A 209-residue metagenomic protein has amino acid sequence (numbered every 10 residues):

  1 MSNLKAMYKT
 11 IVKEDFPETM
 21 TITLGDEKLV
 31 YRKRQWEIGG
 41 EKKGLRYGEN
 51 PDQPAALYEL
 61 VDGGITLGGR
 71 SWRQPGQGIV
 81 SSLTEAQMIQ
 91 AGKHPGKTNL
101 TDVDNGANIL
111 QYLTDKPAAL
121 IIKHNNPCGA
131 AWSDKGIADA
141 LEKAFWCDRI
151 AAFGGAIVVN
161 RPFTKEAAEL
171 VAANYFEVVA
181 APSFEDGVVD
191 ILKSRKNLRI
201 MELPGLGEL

Functional and structural regions predicted by a protein language model:
M1-D190, R195-L209: Active-site loops and adjacent core secondary-structure elements that bind or stabilize anionic groups
